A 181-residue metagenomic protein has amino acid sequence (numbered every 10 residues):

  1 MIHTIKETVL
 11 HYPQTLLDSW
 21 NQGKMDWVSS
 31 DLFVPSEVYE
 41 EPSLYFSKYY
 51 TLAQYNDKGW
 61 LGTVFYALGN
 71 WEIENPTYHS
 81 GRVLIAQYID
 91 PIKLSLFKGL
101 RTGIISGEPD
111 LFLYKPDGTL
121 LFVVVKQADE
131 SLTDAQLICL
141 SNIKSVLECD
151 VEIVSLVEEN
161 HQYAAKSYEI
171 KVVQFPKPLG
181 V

Functional and structural regions predicted by a protein language model:
M1-L94: Nuclease catalytic cores
Y49, S131-V181: Domain-level recognition of nuclease-like catalytic cores that cleave nucleotide substrates
T63, V123, E152-V154: Hydrophobic/aromatic beta-strand patches that form the interior of the parallel beta-sheet core in alpha/beta enzyme
G69-W71, A128, E158-E159: Short, solvent-exposed loop/turn segments at secondary-structure junctions
S95-L113: A short, acidic, amphipathic alpha-helical segment used as a generic capping/interface helix at domain edges
I105, V124-T133: Short beta-strand-loop-alpha-helix junction that forms the active-site gateway of nucleic-acid-processing nucleases
D110-L113, G118-Q127: Conserved catalytic cores of phosphodiester-cleaving nucleases, focusing on short active-site segments
